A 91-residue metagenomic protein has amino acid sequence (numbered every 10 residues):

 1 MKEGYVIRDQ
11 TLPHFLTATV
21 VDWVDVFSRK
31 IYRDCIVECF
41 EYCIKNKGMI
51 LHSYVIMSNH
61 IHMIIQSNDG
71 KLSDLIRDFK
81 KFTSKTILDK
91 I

Functional and structural regions predicted by a protein language model:
M1-I91: Short catalytic/metal-binding and nucleic-acid-binding patches
